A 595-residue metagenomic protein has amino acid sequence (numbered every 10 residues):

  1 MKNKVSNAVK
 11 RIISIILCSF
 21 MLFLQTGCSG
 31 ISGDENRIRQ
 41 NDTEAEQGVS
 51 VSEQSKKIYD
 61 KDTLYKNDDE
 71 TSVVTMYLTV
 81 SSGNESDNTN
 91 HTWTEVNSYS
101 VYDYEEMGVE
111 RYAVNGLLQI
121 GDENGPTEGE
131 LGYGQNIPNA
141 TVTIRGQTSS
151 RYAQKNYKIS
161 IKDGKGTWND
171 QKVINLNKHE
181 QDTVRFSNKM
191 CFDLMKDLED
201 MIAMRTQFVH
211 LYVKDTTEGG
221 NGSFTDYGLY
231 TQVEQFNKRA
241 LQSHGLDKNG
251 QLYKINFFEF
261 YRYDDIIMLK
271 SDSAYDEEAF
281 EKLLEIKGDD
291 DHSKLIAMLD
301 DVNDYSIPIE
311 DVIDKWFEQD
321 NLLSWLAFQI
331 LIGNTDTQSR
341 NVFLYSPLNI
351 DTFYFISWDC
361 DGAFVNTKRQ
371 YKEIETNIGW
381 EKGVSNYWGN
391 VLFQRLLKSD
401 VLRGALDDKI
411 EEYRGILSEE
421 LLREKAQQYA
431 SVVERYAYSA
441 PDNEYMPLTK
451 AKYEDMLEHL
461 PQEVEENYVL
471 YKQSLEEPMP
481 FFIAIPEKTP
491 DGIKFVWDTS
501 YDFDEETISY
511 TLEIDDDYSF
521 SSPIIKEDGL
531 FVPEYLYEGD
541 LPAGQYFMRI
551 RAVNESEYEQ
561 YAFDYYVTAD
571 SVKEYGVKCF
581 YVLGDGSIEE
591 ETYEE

Functional and structural regions predicted by a protein language model:
F23-R39: Sec-dependent signal peptide cleavage junction
G121, T511-D517, R549-V553: Predominantly extracellular/luminal cell-surface or secreted proteins
G125-Y275: Conserved ATP-binding subdomain of kinase catalytic cores across diverse folds
Y152-A153, G288-Q338, Y345-T511, V572 (+2 more regions): Middle-to-C-terminal accessory/interaction subdomains
E234-I332: ATP-dependent phospho-/nucleotidyl transfer catalytic cores
I525-V532: Short beta-strand segments within Ig-like beta-sandwich modules, predominantly Fibronectin type-III
P533-D540: Exposed aromatic-hydrophobic patches
D540-E559: Beta-strand-rich modules
